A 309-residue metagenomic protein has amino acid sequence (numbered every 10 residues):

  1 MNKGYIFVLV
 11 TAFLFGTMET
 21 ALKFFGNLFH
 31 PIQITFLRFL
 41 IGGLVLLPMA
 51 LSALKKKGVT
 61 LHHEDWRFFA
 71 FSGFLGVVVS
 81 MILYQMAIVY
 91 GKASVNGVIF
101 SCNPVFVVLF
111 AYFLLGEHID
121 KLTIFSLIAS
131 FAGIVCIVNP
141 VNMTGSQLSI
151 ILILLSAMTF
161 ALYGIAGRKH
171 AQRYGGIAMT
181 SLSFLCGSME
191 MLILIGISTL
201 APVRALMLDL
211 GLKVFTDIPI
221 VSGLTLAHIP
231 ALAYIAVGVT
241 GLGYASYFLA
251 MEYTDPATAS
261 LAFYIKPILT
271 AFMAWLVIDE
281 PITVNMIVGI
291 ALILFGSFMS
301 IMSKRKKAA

Functional and structural regions predicted by a protein language model:
M1-F36, G145-K169, M191-I193, A308-A309: Glycine-/small-residue-enriched transmembrane alpha-helix faces in small-molecule transporters and effluxers
K3-T11, G58-L83, L148-S156, L206-L242: Loop-to-transmembrane-helix transition segments
V8-L9, E64-F71, I119-F131, I150-I153 (+1 more regions): Cytoplasmic-side transmembrane-helix entry/capping segments in multi-pass membrane proteins
A12, L37, M81, V95-C102 (+2 more regions): Helix-helix packing/entry segments at the starts of transmembrane helices
E19, A50-F100, C136, A236-T254: Specific transmembrane alpha-helical segments of multi-pass solute transporters/efflux pumps, especially DMT/EamA
L28-V79, F106-V107, T159-A166, S181-P202 (+2 more regions): Transmembrane alpha-helices of multi-pass small-molecule transport proteins
Q33-L44, Q85-H118, T123-L127, S156 (+1 more regions): Specific alpha-helical transmembrane segments that line the substrate/conduction pathway and gating interfaces
L46, F110, I119-N139, A157-M158 (+4 more regions): Hydrophobic transmembrane alpha-helices of multi-pass small-molecule transport proteins
